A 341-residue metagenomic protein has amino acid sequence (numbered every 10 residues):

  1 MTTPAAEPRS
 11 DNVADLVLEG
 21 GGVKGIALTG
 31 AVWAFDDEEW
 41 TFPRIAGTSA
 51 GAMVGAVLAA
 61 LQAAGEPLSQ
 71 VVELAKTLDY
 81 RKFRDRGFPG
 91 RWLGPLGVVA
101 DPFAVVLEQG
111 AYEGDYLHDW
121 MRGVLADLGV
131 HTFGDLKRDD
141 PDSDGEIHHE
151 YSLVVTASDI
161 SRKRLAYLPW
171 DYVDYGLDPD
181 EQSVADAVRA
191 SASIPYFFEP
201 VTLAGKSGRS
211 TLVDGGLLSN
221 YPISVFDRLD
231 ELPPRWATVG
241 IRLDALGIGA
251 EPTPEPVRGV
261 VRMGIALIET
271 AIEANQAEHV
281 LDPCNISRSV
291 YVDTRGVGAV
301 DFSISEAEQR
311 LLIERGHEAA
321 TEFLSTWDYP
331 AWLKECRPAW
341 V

Functional and structural regions predicted by a protein language model:
T3, R9-V17, G22-D115, D119-M121 (+2 more regions): Patatin-like phospholipase
T41-R44, S152, R235-A237: Residues at the starts of beta-strands that form the adenosine-phosphate
A46, T156, A166, A237-I241 (+1 more regions): Hydrophobic/aromatic beta-strand patches that form the interior of the parallel beta-sheet core in alpha/beta enzyme
V99-V106, S207-S210, G296-V300: Flexible glycine/proline-enriched surface loops and loop-helix/loop-strand junctions
E113-V155, L168: Active-site periphery "cap/insert" segments of enzyme catalytic domains
S143-E231: Active-site gating loop/helix substructures
P233-P254: A short, conserved beta-to-alpha structural element at the edge of catalytic cores that scaffolds binding
L243-A245, V260-V341: C-terminal helical/tail subdomains of lipid-metabolizing enzymes
